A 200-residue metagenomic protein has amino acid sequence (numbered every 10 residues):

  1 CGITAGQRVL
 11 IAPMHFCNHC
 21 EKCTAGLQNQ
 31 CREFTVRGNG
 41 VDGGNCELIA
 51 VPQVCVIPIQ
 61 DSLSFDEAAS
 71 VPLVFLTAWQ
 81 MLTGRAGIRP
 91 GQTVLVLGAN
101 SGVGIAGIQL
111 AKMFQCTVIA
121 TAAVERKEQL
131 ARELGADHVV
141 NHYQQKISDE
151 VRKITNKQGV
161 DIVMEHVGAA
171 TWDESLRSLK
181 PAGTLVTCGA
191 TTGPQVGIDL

Functional and structural regions predicted by a protein language model:
C1-T24, Q60-L63: Glycine-rich beta-strand-centered segment in the early N-terminal region that forms part of a ligand/cofactor-binding
R8, T93, T117, G183-L185: Short glycine-centered segments of the SAM/dcSAM-binding site in methyltransferase folds
L10, V140, D161-M164, V186: N-terminal Rossmann-like NAD(P) cofactor-binding module of classical short-chain dehydrogenase/reductase
H15-L48, P52-V54: Cysteine-cluster motifs in flexible loop/terminal segments that predominantly coordinate metals
S64-Q145: Mid-domain Rossmann-like dinucleotide-binding core that forms the NAD(H)/NADP(H) cofactor-binding site
F114, E125, A131, V167-L200: Glycine-rich phosphate-binding loop and adjacent beta-alpha segment of Rossmann(oid) nucleotide-cofactor-binding
K146-K157, R177: Short amphipathic alpha-helix with an adjacent loop that forms part of the alpha/beta core around
